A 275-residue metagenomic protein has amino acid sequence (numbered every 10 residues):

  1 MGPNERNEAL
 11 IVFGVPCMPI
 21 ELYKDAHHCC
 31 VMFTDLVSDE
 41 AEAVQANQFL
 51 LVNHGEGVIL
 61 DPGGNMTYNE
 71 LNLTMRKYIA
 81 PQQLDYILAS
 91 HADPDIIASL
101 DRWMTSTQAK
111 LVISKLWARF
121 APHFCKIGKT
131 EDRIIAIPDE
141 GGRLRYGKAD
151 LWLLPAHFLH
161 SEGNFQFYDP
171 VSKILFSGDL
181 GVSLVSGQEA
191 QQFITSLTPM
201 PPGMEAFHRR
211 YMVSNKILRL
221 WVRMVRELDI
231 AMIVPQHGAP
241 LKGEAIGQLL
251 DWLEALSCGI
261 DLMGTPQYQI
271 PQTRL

Functional and structural regions predicted by a protein language model:
M1-P16: N-terminal amphipathic/basic-hydrophobic helices that include classical n-h-c signal peptides and signal-anchor
N7, K110-N164, V213-L220: Metallo-beta-lactamase
I11, G243, G247-L275: C-terminal regulatory/interaction regions
C17-K77, F165-D169, K173-S177: Conserved beta-strand hairpin/beta-sheet module of binuclear metal-dependent hydrolase folds, prominently
L60-P62, L84-A92, L111-K115, L175-D179 (+2 more regions): Active-site neighborhood of phospho(di)ester-bond hydrolases with catalytic His/Asp-centered motifs
M66-V112: Active-site metal-binding motif and surrounding structural segment of the metallo-beta-lactamase
T67, A92-I97, A118-A121, G142 (+3 more regions): Active-site environment of divalent metal-dependent phosphoester hydrolases
D150, H157-P235, A239-E244, W252-S257: Metallo-beta-lactamase
